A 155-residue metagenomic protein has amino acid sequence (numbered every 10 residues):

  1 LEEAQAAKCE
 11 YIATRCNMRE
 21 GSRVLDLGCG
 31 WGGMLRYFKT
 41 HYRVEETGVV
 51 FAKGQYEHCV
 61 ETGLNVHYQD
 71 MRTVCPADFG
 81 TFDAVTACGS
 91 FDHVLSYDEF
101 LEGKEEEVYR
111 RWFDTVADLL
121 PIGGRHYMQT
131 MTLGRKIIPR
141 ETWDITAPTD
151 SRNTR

Functional and structural regions predicted by a protein language model:
E2-E20: Conserved alpha-helix/loop element of class I SAM-dependent methyltransferases that forms part of the SAM/SAH-binding
G21-G30: Conserved class I S-adenosyl-L-methionine
W31-Y42: Conserved SAM-binding loop of SAM-dependent methyltransferases across substrates and taxa, primarily the Class I
V44-V50: Conserved SAM-binding motif I beta-strand of class I
G63-T73: Conserved SAM-binding strand-loop segment of SAM-dependent methyltransferases
T73-V85: A short acidic, Gly/Pro-enriched loop at the edge of an enzyme's catalytic core that lines a small-molecule cofactor
E106-I122: A short glycine-rich, Lys/Arg-flanked "PGG" loop and its adjoining helix->strand segment in the class I
R125-R152: Conserved class I S-adenosyl-L-methionine
